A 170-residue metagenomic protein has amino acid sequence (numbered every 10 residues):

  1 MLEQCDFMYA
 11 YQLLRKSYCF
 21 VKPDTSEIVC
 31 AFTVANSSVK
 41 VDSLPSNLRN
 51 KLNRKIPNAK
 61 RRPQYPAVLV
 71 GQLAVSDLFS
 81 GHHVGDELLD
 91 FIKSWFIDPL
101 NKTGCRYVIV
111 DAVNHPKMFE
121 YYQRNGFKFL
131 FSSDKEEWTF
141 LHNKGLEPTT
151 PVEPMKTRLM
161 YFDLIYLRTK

Functional and structural regions predicted by a protein language model:
M1-G81, D86-I109, F119, Q123-K170: Non-catalytic substrate-recognition and accessory regions of acyl/acetyltransferase enzymes
A112: His/Cys-centered metal/cofactor-coordination and adjacent catalytic loops
